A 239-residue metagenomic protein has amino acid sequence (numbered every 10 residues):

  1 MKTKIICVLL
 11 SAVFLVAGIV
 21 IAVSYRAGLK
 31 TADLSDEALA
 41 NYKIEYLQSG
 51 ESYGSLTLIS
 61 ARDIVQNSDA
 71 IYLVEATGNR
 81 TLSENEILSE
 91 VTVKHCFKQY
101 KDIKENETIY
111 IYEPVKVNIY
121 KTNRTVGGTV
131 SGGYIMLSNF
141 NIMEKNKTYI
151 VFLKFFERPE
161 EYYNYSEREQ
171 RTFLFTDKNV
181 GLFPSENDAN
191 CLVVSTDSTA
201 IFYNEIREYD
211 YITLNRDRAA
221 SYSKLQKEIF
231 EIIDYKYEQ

Functional and structural regions predicted by a protein language model:
K2-Y42, V126-Q239: Netrin-like (NTR/C345C) domain of secreted extracellular proteins
S24-N67: N-terminal, intrinsically disordered, polar/charged segments of Gram-positive cell-envelope systems that serve as
Y53-D63, N67, L73-G78, T125-N139: N-terminal post-signal-peptidase region of extra-cytosolic proteins
Q66, S83, D102-I103, I142-K145: Extracellular/periplasmic catalytic domains that process cell-envelope and extracellular macromolecules
N67-K98: Structural detector for short beta-strands of small beta-barrel domains
K94-C96, K116, K154-F156: Solvent-exposed coil/turn segments that connect beta secondary-structure elements in extracytoplasmic/periplasmic
K98-Y100, P159: Short beta-strands and strand-coil junctions in structured, solvent-facing domains, enriched
K104-L137: Beta-strand/loop nucleic-acid-binding surfaces
